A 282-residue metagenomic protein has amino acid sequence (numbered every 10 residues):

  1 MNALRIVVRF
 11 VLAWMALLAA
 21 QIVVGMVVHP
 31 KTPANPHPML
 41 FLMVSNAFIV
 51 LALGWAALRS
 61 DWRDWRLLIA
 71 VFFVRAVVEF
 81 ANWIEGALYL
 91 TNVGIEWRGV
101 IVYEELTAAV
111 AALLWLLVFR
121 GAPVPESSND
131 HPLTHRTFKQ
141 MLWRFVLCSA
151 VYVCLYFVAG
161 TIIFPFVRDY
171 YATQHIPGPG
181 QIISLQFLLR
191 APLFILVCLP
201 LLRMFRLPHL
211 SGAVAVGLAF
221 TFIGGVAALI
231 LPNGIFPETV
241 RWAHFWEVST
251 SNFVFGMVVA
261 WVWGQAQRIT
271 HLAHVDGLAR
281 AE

Functional and structural regions predicted by a protein language model:
M1-A281: Juxtamembrane/disordered regions of integral membrane proteins
